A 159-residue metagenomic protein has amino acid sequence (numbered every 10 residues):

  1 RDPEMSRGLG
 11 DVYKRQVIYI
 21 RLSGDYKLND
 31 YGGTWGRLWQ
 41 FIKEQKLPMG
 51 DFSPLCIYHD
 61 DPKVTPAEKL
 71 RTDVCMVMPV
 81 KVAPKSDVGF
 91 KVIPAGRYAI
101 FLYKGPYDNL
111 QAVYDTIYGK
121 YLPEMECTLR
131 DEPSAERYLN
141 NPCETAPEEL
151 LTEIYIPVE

Functional and structural regions predicted by a protein language model:
R1-Y13: Single conserved hydrophobic/aromatic residue that forms the stacking wall/gate of nucleotide- or nucleobase-binding
D11-K14, V92-P94: Short, flexible turn/loop "capping" segments at secondary-structure junctions
R15-Y19: Acidic/histidine-rich, surface-exposed loop or edge segments in extracytoplasmic proteins
R21-K27, Y31-E159: C-terminal regulatory/effector modules of DNA-binding transcriptional regulators
